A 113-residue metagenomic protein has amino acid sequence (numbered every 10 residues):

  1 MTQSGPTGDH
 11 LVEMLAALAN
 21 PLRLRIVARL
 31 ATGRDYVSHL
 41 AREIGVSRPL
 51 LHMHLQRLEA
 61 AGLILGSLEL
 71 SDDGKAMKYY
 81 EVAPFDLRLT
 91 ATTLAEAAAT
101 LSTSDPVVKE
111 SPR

Functional and structural regions predicted by a protein language model:
M1-T7: Long, low-complexity, charged/polar intrinsically disordered regions in eukaryotic proteins
H10-S47, D72, A76-E81: N-terminal helix-turn-helix DNA-binding core of bacterial DNA-binding proteins
R42, E59-A60: Alpha-helical residues within the helix-turn-helix
H54: Residues within the DNA-recognition helix of helix-turn-helix
A61-D73: Beta-hairpin "wing" of winged helix-turn-helix
D72-R113: Conserved segment of winged-helix/HTH DNA-binding domains
